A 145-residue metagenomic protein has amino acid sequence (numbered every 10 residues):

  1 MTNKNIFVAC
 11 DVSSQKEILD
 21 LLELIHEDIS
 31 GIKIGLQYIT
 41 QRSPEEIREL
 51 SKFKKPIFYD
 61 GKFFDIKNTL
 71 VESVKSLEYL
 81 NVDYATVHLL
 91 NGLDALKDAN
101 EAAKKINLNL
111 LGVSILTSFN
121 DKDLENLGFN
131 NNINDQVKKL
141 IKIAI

Functional and structural regions predicted by a protein language model:
M1-L24, S30: N-terminal glycine-rich anion-binding loop in soluble enzyme alpha/beta folds
T2-N3, T69-I145: Conserved anion-binding
K4-C10, S30-I34, I57-G61, A85-V87 (+1 more regions): Hydrophobic faces of well-ordered beta-strands that scaffold small-molecule active sites in alpha/beta enzyme cores
D11, G35-Q37, F64, N131: Short, flexible loop segments at the rims of nucleotide/cofactor-binding pockets, characterized by
Q15-D20, Q37-F53, D65-E72, L89-N109: Active-site-adjacent beta->alpha loops and helix N-cap segments on the catalytic face of soluble alpha/beta enzymes
L24-I25, L50, L77, A144: Generic structural signal for hydrophobic
I57-T69, S118: Short N-terminal secondary-structure initiator segments
